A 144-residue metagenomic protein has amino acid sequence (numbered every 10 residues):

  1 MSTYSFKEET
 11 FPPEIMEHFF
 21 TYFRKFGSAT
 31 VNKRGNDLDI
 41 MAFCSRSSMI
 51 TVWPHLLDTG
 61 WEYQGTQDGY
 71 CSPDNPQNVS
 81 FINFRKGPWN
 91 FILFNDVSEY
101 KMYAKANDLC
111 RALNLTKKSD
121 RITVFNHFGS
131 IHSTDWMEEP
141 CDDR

Functional and structural regions predicted by a protein language model:
M1-T3, K7-L38, A42-W53: Active-site nucleotide-donor binding segment shared across nucleotidyl transfer reactions
T10, V52, C71-D74, E138: Selective for proline/serine-rich intrinsically disordered segments in cytosolic/nuclear regulatory regions
R24, G65-C71, I122-V124: Short glycine-rich, low-complexity/disordered patches
V52-G65, Y103-L115: Hydrophobic transmembrane alpha-helix bundles
D58-Y100: Conserved catalytic core of two-metal-ion nucleotidyltransferases
R85-R144: Catalytic cores of NTP-dependent nucleotidyl/adenyl transfer enzymes across multiple folds
